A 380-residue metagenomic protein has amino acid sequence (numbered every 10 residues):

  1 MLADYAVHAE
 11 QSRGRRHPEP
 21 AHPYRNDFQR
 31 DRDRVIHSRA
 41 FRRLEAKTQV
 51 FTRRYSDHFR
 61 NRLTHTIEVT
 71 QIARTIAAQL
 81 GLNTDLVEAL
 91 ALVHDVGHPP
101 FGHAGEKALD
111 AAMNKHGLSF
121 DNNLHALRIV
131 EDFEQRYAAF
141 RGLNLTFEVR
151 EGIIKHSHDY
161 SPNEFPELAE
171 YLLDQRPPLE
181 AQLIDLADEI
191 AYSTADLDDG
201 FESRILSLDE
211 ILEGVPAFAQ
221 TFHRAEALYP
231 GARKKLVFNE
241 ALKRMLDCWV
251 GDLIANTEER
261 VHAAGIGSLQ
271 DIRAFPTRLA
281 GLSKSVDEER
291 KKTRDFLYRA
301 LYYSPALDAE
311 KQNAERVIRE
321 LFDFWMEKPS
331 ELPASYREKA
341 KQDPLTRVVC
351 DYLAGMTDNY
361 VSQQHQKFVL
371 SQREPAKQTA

Functional and structural regions predicted by a protein language model:
M1-T66, T70-I76, N83-T84, G105 (+2 more regions): Histidine-centered, transition-metal-coordinating active-site segments
F59, H98-P99: Short strand->helix junction
A89-L90, I184: Active-site alpha-helix of zinc metalloproteases
V93, G97-H98, A191: Short active-site segment of divalent metal-dependent hydrolases/proteases that encodes the spacing between
P99-P100, P333: Proline-rich low-complexity regions
G102-M113: A glycine- and small-aliphatic-rich helix-loop capping segment at beta-alpha/alpha-beta transitions that lines
